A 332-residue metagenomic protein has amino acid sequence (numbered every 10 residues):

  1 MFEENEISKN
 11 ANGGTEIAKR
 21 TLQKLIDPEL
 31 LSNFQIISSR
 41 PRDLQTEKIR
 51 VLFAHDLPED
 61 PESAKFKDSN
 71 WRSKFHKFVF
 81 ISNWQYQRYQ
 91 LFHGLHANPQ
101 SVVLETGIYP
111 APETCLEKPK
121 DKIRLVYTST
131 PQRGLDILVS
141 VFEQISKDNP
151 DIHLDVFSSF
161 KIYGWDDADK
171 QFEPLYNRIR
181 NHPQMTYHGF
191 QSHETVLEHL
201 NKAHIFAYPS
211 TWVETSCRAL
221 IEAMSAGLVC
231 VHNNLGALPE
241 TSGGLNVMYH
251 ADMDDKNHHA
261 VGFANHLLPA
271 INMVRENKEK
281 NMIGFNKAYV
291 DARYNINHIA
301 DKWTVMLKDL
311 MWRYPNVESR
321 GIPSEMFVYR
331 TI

Functional and structural regions predicted by a protein language model:
M1-L44: N-terminal pre-catalytic "stem/leader" segment of glycosyltransferase-like enzymes
N12-G13, I17, H258, G262 (+2 more regions): A charged, aromatic-enriched C-terminal amphipathic alpha-helix characteristic of glycosyltransferases across folds
H76-Q100: A short, active-site helix/loop in glycosyltransferases that binds the activated sugar's phosphate group
E117-G134, V139-F142, S146, D155: Conserved donor-binding/catalytic core segment of Leloir-type glycosyltransferases
D169-E194: Nucleotide-activated donor-binding/catalytic signature segment of Leloir-type glycosyltransferases, i.e., the conserved
N201-T215, L228: Acidic donor-binding loop of glycosyltransferase active sites
V229-H232, P239: Short hydrophobic beta-strand element within catalytic cores of glycosyltransferases and related nucleotide-activated
P239-N272: Change "using UDP/GDP/dTDP sugars" to "using nucleotide sugars
